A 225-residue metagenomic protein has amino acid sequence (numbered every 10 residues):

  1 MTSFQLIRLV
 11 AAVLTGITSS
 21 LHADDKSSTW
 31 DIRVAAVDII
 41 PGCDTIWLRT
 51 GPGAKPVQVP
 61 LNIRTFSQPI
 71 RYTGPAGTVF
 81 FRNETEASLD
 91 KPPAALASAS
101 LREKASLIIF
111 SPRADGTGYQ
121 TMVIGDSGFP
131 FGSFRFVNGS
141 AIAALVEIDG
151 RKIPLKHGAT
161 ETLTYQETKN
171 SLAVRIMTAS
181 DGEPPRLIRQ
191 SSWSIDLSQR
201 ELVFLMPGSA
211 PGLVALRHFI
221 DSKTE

Functional and structural regions predicted by a protein language model:
M1-V10: Bacterial N-terminal signal peptides that target proteins for export
V10-A11, L21: Cleavable N-terminal signal peptides
D24-E225: Intrinsically disordered, low-complexity polar regions and short flexible loop motifs
